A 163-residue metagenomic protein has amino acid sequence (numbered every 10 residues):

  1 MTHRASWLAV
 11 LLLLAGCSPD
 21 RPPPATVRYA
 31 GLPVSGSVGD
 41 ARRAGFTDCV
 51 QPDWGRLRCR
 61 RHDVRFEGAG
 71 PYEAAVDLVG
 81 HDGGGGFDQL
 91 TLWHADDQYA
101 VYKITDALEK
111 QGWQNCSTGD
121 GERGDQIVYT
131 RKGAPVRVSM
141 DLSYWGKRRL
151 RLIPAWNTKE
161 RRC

Functional and structural regions predicted by a protein language model:
M1-A15: Sec-dependent bacterial lipoprotein signal peptides
M1-T2, P19, T26, Y129: Intrinsically disordered, low-complexity sequence elements enriched in Ser/Thr/Gly/Pro
C17-G121, W156-C163: Short helix/turn-capping signatures at newly exposed starts of structured segments
K110-C163: A charged, solvent-exposed segment within the mature domains of Sec-exported extracytoplasmic proteins
